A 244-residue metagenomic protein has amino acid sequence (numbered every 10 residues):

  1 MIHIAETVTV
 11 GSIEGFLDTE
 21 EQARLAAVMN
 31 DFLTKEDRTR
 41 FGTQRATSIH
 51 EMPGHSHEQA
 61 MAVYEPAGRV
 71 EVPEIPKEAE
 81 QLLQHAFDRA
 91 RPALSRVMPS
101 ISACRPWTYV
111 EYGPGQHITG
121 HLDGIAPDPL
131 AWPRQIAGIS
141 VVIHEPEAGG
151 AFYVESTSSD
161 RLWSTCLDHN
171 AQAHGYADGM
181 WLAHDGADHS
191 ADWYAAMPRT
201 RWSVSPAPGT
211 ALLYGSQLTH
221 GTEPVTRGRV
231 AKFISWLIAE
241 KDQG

Functional and structural regions predicted by a protein language model:
I2-V97: Non-heme Fe(II)/2-oxoglutarate
S95-G244: Catalytic core of non-heme Fe(II) oxygenases with the double-stranded beta-helix
